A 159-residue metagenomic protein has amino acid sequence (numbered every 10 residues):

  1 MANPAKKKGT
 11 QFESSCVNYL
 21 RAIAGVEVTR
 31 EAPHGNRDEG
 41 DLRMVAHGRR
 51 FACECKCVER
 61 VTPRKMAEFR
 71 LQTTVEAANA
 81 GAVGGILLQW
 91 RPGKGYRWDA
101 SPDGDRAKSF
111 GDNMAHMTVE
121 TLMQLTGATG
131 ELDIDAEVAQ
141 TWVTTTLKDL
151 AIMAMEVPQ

Functional and structural regions predicted by a protein language model:
M1-Q159: Catalytic phosphate/metal-binding cores of nucleic-acid and nucleotide-processing enzymes, i.e., regions that mediate
